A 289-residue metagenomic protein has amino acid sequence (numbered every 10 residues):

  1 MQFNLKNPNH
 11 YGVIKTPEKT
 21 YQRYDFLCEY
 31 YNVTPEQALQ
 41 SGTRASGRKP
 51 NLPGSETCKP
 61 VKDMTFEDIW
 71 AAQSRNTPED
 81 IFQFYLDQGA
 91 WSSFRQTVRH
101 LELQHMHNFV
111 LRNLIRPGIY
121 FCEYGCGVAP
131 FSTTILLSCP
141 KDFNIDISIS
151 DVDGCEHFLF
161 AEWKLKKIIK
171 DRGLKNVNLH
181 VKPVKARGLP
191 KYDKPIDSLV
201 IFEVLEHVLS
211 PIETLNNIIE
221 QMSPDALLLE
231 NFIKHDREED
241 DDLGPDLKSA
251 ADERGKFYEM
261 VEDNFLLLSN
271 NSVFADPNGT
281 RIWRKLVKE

Functional and structural regions predicted by a protein language model:
Q2-Y192, L215, L229-V287: Conserved N-terminal segment of class I S-adenosyl-L-methionine
V200: A conserved beta-strand element that flanks and buttresses the S-adenosyl-L-methionine
V204: Hydrophobic adenine-recognition pocket in adenosine-nucleotide-binding enzymes
H207-P211: Di-metal (Zn2+ and/or Mg2+/Mn2+) metal-binding site signature of metallo-dependent hydrolases with the MBL/beta-CASP
E213-L227: A short glycine-rich, Lys/Arg-flanked "PGG" loop and its adjoining helix->strand segment in the class I
